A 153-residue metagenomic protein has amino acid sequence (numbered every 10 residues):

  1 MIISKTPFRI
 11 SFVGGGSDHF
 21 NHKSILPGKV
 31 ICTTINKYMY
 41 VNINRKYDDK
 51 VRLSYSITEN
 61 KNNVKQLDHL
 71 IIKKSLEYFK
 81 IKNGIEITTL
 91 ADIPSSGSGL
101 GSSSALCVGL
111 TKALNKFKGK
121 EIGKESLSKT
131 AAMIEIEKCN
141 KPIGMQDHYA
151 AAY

Functional and structural regions predicted by a protein language model:
M1-S102, K112-K124: ATP-binding N-lobe of GHMP and related small-molecule kinases
D68, C107, L127: Hydrophobic (often cysteine-bearing) scaffold residues that line and stabilize catalytic clefts of nucleotide/cofactor
K124-Y153: Alpha/beta catalytic cores of group-transfer enzymes, especially the acyltransferase/condensing modules of polyketide
